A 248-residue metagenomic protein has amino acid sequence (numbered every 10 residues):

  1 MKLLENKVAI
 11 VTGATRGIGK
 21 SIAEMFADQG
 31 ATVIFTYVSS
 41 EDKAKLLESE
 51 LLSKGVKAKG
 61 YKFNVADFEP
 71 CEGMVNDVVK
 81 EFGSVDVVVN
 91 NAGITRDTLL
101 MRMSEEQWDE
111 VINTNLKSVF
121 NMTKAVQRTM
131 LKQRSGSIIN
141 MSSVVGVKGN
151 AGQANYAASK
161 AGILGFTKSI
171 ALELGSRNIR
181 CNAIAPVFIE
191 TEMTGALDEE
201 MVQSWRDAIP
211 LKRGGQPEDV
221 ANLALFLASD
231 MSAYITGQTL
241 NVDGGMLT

Functional and structural regions predicted by a protein language model:
V8, T15-G17: Conserved glycine-rich cofactor-binding loop
Q29-L46: Conserved glycine-rich Rossmann-like NAD(P)H-binding loop of the short-chain dehydrogenase/reductase
L99-L100, S104-I112, T194, M201 (+1 more regions): Substrate-binding pocket helix/loop in short-chain dehydrogenase/reductase
T123, S159, T167: Active-site helix of classical SDR
R128, L172-S176, A233: Alpha-helical segment proximal to the catalytic Tyr-Lys
S143: Residue(s) in the substrate-gating loop at a strand-loop-helix junction that position the organic substrate next
I179, G214-V242, M246-L247: C-terminal substrate-recognition "lid" of short-chain dehydrogenase/reductases
